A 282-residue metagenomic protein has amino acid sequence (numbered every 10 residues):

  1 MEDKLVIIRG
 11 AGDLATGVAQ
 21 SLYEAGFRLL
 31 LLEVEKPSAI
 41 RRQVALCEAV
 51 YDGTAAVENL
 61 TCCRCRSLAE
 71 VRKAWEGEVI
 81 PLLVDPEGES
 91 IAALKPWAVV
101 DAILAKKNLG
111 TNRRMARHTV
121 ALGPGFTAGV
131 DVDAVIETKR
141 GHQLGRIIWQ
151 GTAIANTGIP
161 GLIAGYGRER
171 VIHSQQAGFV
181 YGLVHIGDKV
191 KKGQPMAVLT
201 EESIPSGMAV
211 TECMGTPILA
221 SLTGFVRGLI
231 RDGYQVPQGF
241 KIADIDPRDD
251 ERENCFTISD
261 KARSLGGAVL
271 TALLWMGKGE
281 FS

Functional and structural regions predicted by a protein language model:
M1-S282: Well-ordered secondary-structure scaffolds
